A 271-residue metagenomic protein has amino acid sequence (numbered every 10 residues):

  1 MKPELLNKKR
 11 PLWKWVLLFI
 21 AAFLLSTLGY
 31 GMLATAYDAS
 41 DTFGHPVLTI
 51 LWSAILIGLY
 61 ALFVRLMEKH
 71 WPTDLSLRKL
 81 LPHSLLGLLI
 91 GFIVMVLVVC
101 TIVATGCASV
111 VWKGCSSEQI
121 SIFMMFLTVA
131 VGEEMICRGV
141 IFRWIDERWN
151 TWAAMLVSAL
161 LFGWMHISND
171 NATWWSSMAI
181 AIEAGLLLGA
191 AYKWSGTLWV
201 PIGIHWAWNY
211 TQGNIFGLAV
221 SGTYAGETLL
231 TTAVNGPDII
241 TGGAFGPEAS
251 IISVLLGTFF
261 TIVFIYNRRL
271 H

Functional and structural regions predicted by a protein language model:
M1-W71, G213-H271: N-terminal, membrane-interfacial amphipathic/helix-forming hydrophobic leader that caps and precedes the first
E4-K8, L75-K79, V110-S117, E147-R148 (+1 more regions): Helix-boundary and loop/linker segments of multi-pass membrane transporters
I50, L88, F92, F123 (+9 more regions): Residue-level signature of the transmembrane alpha-helical core of multi-pass small-molecule transporters
L66-T73, M95-V111: Transmembrane alpha-helix boundary signature
T105-K113, H166-W175: Membrane-interface helix caps and helix-loop-helix hairpins in membrane proteins
W112-S168, A190: Function-critical hydrophobic alpha-helical transmembrane segments in multi-pass membrane proteins
W152-A153, L198-W199, E248: Residues that define the loop-to-transmembrane-helix transition and helix capping in multi-pass membrane transporters
S177-D238: Functionally important transmembrane alpha-helices
